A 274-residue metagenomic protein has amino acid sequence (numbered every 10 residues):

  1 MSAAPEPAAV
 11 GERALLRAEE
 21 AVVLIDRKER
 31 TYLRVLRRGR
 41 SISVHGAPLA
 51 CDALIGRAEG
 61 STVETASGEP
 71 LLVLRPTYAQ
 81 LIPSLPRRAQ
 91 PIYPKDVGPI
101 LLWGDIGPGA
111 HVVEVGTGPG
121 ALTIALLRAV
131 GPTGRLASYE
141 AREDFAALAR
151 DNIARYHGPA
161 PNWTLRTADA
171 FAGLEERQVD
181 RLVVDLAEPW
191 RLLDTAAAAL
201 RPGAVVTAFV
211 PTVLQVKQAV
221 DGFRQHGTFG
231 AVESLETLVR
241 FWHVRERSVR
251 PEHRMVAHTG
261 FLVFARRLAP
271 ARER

Functional and structural regions predicted by a protein language model:
M1-R75: N-terminal auxiliary segments of SAM/dcSAM-dependent transferases
S2, P7-A8, W190-F261: C-terminal substrate-binding/active-site "lid" region of AdoMet-derived donor-dependent transferases
G11-A14, S84-V97: Conserved SAM-binding loop and adjacent beta-strand
A14-L36, S41-V44, R224-E273: Active-site capping/gating segments
G107-G118: Conserved class I S-adenosyl-L-methionine
P119-P132: Conserved SAM-binding loop of SAM-dependent methyltransferases across substrates and taxa, primarily the Class I
T133-Y139, V206: Short beta-strand element of Class I
Y139-P189: S-adenosyl-L-methionine
